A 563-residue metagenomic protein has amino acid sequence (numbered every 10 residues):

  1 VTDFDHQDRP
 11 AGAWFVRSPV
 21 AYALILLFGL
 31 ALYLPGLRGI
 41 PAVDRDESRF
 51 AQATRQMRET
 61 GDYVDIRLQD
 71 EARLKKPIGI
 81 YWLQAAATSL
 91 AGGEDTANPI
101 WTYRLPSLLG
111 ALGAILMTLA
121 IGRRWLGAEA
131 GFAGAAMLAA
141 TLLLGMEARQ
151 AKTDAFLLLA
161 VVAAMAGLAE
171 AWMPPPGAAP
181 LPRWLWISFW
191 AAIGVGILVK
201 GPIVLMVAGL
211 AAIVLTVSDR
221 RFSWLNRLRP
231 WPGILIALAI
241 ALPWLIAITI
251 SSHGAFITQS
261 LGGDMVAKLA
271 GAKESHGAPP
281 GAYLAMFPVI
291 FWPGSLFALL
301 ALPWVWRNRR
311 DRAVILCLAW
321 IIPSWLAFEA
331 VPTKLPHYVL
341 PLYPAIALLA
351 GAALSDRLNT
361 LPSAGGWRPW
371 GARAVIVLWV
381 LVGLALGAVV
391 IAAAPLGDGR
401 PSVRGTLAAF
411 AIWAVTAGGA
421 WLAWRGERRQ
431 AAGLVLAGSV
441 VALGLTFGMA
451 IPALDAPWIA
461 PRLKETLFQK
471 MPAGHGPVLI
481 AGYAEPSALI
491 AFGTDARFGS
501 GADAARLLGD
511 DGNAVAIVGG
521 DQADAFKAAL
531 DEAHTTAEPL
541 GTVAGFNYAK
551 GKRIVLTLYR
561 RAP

Functional and structural regions predicted by a protein language model:
T2-A364, N547-V555: Membrane-integral, polyisoprenol-dependent glycosyltransferases of the GT-C/oligosaccharyltransferase superfamily
T2-P10, I187-A191, L269, W304-P563: Membrane-embedded architecture of ER/inner-membrane glycosylation machinery
